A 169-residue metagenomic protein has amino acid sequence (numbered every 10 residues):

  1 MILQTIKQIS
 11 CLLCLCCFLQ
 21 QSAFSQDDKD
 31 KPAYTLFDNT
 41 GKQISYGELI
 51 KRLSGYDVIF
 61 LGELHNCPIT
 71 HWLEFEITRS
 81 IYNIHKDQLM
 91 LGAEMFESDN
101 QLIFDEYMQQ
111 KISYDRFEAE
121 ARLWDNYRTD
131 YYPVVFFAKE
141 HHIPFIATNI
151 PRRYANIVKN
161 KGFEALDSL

Functional and structural regions predicted by a protein language model:
M1-C11: Bacterial N-terminal signal peptides that target proteins for export
S10-Q20: Bacterial N-terminal signal peptides
A23-Y56: N- or domain-start disorder-to-order transition segments that initiate the globular core
S54-L64, D115-E118: Acidic/histidine-rich, surface-exposed loop or edge segments in extracytoplasmic proteins
L64-P68, F96-N100, P151-A155: Solvent-exposed loop/turn segments at secondary-structure junctions within structured extracellular/periplasmic domains
W72-N83: Histidine-anchored nucleotide/phosphate-binding helix
L89-E97: Short internal beta-strands
L102-L169: A substrate-binding/cap region within the structured catalytic cores of diverse enzymes
